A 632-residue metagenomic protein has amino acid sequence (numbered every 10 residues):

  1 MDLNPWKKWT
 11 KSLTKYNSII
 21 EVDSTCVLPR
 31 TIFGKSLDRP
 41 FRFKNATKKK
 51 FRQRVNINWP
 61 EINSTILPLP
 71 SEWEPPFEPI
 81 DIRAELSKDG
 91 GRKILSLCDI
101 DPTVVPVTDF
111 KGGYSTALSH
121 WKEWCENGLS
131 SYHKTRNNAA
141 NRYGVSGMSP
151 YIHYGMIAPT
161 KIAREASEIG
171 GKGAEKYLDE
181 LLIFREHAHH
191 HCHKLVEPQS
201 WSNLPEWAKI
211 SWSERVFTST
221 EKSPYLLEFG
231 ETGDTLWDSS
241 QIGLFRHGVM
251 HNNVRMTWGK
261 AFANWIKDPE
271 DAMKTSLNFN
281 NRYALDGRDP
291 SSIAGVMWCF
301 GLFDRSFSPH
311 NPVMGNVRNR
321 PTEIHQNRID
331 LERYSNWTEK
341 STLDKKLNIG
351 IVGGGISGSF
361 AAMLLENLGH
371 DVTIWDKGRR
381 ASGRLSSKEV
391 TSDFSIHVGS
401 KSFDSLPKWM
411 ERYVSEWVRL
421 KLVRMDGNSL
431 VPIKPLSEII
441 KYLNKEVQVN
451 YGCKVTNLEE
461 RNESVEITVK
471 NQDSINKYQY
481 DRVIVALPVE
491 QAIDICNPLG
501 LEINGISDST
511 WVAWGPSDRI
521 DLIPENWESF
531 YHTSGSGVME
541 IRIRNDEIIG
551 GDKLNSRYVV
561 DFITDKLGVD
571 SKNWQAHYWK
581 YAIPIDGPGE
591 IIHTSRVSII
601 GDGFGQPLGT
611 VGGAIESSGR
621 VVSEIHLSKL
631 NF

Functional and structural regions predicted by a protein language model:
M1-L67, G173, I242, A261-I266 (+1 more regions): Trp/Phe/Arg-rich N-terminal binding region typifying the photolyase-homology
S36-H193, E197-S202, R333-Y334: Glycine/tryptophan-enriched, flexible segments
N138-I329: Active-site-proximal binding-pocket segments
W298-N311, G315, P321-R333, F360 (+3 more regions): Conserved flavin/dinucleotide-binding core of flavoenzymes
V352, E366-T391: Glycine-rich FAD pyrophosphate-binding loop
S382, N476-N526, V569: Central helical "cap/lid" subdomain
S402-K408, D426-Y442, G551-N555, G609: Short beta-strand to alpha-helix junction loop
Y451-E466: A conserved short coil-to-beta-strand element within the FAD-binding core of flavoproteins
